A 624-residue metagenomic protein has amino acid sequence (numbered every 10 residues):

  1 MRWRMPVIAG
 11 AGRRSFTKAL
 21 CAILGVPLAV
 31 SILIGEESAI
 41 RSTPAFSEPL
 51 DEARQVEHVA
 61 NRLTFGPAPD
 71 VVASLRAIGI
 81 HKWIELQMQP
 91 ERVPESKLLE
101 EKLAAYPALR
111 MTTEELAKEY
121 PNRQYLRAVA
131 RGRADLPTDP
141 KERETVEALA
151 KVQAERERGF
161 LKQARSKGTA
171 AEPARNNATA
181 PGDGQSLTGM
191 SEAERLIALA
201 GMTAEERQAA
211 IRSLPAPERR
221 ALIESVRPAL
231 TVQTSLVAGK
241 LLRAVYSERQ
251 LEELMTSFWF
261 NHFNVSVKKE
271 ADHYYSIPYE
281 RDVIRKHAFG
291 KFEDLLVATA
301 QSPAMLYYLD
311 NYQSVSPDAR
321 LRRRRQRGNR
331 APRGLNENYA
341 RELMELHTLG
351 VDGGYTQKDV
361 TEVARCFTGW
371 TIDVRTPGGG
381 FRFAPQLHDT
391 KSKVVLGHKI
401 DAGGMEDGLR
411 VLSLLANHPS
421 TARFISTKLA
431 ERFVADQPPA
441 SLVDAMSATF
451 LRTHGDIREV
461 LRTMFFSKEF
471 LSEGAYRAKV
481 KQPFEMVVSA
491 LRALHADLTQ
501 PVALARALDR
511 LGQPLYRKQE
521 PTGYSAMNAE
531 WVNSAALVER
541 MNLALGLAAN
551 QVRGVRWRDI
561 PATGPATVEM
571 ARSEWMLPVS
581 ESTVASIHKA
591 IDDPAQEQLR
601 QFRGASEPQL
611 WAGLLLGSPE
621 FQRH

Functional and structural regions predicted by a protein language model:
M1-G10, L24: N-terminal secretory signal peptides
G12-T17, C21: N-terminal export leaders
V26-I34: C-terminal segment of classical bacterial N-terminal signal peptides
E36-P44, E48-E52, E57, N61-V71 (+7 more regions): Flexible, low-complexity segments enriched for small/polar residues
R41, P173-M190, E194-L230, L236-K240 (+1 more regions): Active-site substrate-binding loop specific to GH73 endo-beta-N-acetylglucosaminidase modules in bacterial autolysins
P69-F258, H262, V267-P278, V283-R285 (+2 more regions): N-terminal accessory alpha/beta regions
E253-M255, E293-D294, E459-V460, L610-W611: Alpha-helical scaffolds flanking conserved acidic
